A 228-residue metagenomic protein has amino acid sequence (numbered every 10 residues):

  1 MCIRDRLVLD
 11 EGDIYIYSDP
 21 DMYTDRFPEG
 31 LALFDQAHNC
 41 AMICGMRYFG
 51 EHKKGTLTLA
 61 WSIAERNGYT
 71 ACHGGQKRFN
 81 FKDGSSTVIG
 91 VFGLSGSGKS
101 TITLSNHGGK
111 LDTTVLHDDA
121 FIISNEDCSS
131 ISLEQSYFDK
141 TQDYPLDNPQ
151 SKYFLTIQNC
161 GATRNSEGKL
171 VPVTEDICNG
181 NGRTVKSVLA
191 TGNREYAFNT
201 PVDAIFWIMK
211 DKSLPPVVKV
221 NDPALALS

Functional and structural regions predicted by a protein language model:
M1-I3: Short, small-residue-biased leader/transition segments that mark boundaries at the very start of proteins
D5, A32, R66, D112 (+1 more regions): Generic structural signal for short, flexible, solvent-exposed coil/loop and linker residues
D5-R6, I205: Short, Φ-rich (hydrophobic/aromatic) sequence segments
V8-E11: Auxiliary tRNA-acceptor-end handling modules of aminoacyl-tRNA synthetases
I14, S18-N67: Charged, amphipathic alpha-helical linker segments immediately N-terminal to NTP-binding catalytic cores
T70: Short acidic loop-to-helix transition motifs that present clustered carboxylates
H73-L94, L104-T113, D118-S228: Glycine-rich, often acidic-flanked micro-motifs that create phosphate/phosphodiester-binding or positioning elements
K99: Conserved lysine of the Walker
